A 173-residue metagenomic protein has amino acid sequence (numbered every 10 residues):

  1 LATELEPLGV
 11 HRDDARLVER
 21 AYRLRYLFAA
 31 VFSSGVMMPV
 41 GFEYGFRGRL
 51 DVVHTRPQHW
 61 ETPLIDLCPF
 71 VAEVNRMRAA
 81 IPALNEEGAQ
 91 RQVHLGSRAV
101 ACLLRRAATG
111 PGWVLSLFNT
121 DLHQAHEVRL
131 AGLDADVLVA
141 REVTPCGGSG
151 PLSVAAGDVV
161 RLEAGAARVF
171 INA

Functional and structural regions predicted by a protein language model:
L1-H59, E86-E87, L95-A99, A107-G110 (+1 more regions): Alpha-amylase-like alpha-glycosidases and glucanotransferases acting on alpha-linked glucans and related
G9, E43-G45, A108, T120-H123 (+2 more regions): Short, glycine-/Ser/Thr-/acidic-enriched flexible segments
A29, V74, N119, A140 (+1 more regions): Hydrophobic, well-ordered secondary-structure elements that form the walls of internal hydrophobic environments
T62-L84: Catalytic cores of secreted or luminal carbohydrate-active enzymes
A83-Q92, L138-A140: A short coil-to-beta-strand element that immediately follows conserved catalytic motifs
V93-L133: Carbohydrate-binding surface patches
A131-G148: Solvent-exposed beta-hairpin/edge-strand motifs
L152-A173: C-terminal beta-strand-rich structural cap/linker in extracellular carbohydrate-active enzymes
